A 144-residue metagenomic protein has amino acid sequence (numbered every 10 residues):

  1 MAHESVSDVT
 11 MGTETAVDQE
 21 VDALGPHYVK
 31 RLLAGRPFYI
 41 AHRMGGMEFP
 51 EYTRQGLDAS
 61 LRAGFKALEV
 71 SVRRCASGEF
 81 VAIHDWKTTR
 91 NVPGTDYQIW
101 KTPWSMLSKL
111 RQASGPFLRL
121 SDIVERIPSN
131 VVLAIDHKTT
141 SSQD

Functional and structural regions predicted by a protein language model:
A2-D144: Phosphate-group recognition and catalysis centered on beta-loop-alpha active-site segments
